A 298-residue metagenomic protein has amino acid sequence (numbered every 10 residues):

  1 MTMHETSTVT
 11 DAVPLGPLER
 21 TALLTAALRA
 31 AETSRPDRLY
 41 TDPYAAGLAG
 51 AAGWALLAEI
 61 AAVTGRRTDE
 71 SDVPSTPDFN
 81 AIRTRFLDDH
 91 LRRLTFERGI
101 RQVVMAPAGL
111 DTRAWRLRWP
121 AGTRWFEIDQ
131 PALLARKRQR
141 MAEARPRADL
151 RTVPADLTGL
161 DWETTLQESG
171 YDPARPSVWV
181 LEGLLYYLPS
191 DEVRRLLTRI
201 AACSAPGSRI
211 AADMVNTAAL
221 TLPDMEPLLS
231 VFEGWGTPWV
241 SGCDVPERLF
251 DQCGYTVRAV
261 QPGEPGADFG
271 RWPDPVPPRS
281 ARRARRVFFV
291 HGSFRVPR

Functional and structural regions predicted by a protein language model:
M1-V104, A108-A155, L160: Rossmann-like AdoMet
T152, D161-T164, Y187-I200: A short, conserved alpha-helix within the catalytic core of class I
W162-P173: Short amphipathic alpha-helix with an adjacent loop that forms part of the alpha/beta core around
Y171-E192: A short SAM/SAH-binding and catalytic strip from SAM-dependent methyltransferases
V178-V180, L197, C203-A218: Conserved beta-strand signature within the Rossmann-like core of class I S-adenosyl-L-methionine
T221-T237: Short, glycine-/aromatic-enriched active-site segment of Class I SAM-dependent methyltransferases
T237-P262: Short alpha-helix
F269-R298: Core SAM-dependent methyltransferase catalytic element
